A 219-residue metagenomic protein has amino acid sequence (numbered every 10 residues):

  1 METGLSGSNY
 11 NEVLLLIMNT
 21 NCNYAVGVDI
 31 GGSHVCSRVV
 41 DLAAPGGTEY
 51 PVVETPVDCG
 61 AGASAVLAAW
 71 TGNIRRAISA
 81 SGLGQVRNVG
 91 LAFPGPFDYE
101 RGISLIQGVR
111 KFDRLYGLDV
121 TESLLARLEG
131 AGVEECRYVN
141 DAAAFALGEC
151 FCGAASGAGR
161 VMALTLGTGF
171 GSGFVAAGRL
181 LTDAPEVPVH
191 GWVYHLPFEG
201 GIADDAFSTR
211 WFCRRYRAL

Functional and structural regions predicted by a protein language model:
M1-I17: N-terminal amphipathic/basic-hydrophobic helices that include classical n-h-c signal peptides and signal-anchor
C22-G95, E100, Y116: Conserved phosphate-binding loops in N-terminal lobes of ATP-dependent enzymes of the actin/Hsp70/sugar-kinase
C22-Y24, R38-V40, T48-P56, G60-A65 (+3 more regions): Glycine/GP-enriched mid-protein hinge/lid loop-to-helix segment characteristic of carbohydrate kinases
D29, G90-P94, V139, A163-G169 (+1 more regions): Short beta-strand segments
S33-H34, A144, T168-G171: Conserved A3 ("GATE") glycine/threonine-rich loop of ANL adenylate-forming enzymes
C59-T71, G84-V89, G95-R160: Glycine-rich phosphate-binding loop and adjoining helix at the ATP-binding site of ATP-dependent phosphoryl-transfer
I78, L125-L128, Y216: Conserved hydrophobic residues forming the short capping helix/wall of the S-adenosyl-L-methionine
